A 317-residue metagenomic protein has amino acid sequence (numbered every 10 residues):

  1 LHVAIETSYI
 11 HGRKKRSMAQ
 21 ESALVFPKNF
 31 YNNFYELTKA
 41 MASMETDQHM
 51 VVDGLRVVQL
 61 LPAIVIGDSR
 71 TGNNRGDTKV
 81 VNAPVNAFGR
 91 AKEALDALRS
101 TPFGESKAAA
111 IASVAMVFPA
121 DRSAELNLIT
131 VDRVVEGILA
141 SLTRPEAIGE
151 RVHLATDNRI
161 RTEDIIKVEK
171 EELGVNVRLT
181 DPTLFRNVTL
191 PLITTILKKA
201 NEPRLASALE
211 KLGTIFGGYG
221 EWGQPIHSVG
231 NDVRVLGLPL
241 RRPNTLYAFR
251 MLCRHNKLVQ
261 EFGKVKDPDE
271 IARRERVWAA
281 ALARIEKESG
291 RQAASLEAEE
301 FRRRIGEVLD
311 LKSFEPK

Functional and structural regions predicted by a protein language model:
L1-L37, V51-V52, V57-V58, S69-T71: Conserved Rossmann-fold NAD(P)-dependent oxidoreductase catalytic core, especially the SDR/UDP-sugar
S8-K14, I66-T71, V135, N158-E163 (+1 more regions): Flexible loop/turn segments at secondary-structure boundaries
T38-T46, P84: Conserved catalytic Lys-bearing alpha helix of Rossmann-like short-chain dehydrogenase/reductases
M50-E125, V131-E136: NAD(P)-dependent short-chain dehydrogenase/reductase
F88, I138-L142, E169, M251-N256: Hydrophobic "lid"/C-terminal helical patch of Rossmann-like NAD(P)-dependent dehydrogenase/epimerase domains
A120-E136, R151-E172, T183-P191: Substrate-binding strand-loop-helix patch in Rossmann-like NAD(P)-dependent oxidoreductase/epimerase domains
T162-G223, R242-T245, Q260-R273: Terminal hydrophobic/aromatic helix or amphipathic segment near a protein terminus
G223-K317: Amphipathic terminal alpha-helices
